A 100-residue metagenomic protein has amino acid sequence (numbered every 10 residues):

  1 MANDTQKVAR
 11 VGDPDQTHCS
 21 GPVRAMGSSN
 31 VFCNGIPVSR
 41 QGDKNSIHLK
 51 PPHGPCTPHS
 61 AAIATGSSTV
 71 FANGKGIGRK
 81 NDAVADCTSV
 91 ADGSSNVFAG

Functional and structural regions predicted by a protein language model:
M1-G100: Intrinsically disordered, low-complexity proline/glycine-rich segments
